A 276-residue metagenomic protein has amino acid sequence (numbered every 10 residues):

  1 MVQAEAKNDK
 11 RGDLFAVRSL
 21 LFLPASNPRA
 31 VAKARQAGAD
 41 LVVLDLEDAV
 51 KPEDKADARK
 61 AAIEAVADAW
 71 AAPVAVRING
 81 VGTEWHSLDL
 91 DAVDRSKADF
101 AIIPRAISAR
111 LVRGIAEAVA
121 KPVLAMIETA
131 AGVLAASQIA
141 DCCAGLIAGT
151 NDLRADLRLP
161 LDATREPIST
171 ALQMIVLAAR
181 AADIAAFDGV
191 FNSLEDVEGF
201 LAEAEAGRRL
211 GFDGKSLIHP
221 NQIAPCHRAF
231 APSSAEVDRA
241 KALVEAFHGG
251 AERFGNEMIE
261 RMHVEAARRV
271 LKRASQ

Functional and structural regions predicted by a protein language model:
V2-Q276: Expand to "…catalyze enediolate/carbanion chemistry for C-C bond making/breaking, isomerization, decarboxylation
